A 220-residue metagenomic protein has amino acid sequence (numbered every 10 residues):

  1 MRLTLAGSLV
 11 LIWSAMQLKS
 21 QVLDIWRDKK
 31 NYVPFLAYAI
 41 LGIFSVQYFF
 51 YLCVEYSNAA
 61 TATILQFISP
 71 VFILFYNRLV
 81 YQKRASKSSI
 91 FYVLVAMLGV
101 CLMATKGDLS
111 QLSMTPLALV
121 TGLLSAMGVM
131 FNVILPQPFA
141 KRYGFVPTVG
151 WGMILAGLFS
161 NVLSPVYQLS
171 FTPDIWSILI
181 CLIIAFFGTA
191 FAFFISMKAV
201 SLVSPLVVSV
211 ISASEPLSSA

Functional and structural regions predicted by a protein language model:
M1, Q47, A62-I68, L135-G157 (+1 more regions): Helix-helix packing/entry segments at the starts of transmembrane helices
M1, W26-V33, I90, T105-G128 (+1 more regions): Juxtamembrane helix-entry segments on the extracytoplasmic side of multipass membrane proteins
M1-S45, F72-Y76, G128-L135, V149-Y167: Transmembrane alpha-helices of multi-pass small-molecule transport proteins
L9, W13, S69-L94, P216-A220: C-terminal transmembrane-helix exit sites in multi-pass transporters
V10, A85-G107, I154, L158-S160: Hydrophobic transmembrane alpha-helices of multi-pass small-molecule transport proteins
Q17-A60, L102, A185-V203: Specific transmembrane alpha-helical segments of multi-pass solute transporters/efflux pumps, especially DMT/EamA
D28-A37, A85-M97, A118-L119, Y143-M153: Cytoplasmic-side transmembrane-helix entry/capping segments in multi-pass membrane proteins
Y38-Q47, P70, A104, S125-V133 (+3 more regions): Transmembrane alpha-helical core positions of polytopic small-molecule transporters
